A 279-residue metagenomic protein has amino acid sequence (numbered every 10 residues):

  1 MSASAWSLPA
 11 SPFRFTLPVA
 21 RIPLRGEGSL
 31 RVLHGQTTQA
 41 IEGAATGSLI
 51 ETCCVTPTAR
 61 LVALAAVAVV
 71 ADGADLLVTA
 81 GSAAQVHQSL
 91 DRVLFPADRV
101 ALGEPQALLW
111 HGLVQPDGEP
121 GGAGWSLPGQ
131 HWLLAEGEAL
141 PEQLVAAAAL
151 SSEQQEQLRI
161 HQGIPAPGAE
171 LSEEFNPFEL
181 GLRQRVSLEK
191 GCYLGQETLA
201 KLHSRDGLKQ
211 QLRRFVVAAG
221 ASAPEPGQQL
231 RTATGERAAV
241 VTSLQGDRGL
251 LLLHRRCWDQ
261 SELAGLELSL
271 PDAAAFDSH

Functional and structural regions predicted by a protein language model:
M1-V62, V69: Acidic, proline/glycine-enriched N-terminal capping motif
S11-P23, A66-P165: Acidic, low-complexity central loop/insert segments
G28-L33, A83-H87, G118-P120, G137-L144 (+2 more regions): Short, conserved charged micro-motifs
H34-E42, Q88-P96, S204, T232-A233: Short, intrinsically disordered, mixed-charge
I50-V55, L113-P120, A221-T234: Short amphipathic alpha-helix segments
R60, A65, L158, L180-V186 (+2 more regions): Glycine-rich, small/acidic residue-mixed loop/short-helix segments
E136-R213: Anionic-ligand-binding alpha/beta catalytic cores of soluble enzymes and soluble regulatory domains that recognize
